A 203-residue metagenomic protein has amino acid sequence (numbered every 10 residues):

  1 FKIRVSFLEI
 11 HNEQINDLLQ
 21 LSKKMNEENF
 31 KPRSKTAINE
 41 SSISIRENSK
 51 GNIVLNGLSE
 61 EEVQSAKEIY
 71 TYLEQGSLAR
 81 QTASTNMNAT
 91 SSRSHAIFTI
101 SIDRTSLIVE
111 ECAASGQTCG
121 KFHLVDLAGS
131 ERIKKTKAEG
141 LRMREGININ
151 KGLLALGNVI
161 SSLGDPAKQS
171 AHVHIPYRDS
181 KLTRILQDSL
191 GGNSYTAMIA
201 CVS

Functional and structural regions predicted by a protein language model:
F1-T196, C201: P-loop NTPase "switch/coupling" elements that transmit nucleotide state to mechanical/effector output
